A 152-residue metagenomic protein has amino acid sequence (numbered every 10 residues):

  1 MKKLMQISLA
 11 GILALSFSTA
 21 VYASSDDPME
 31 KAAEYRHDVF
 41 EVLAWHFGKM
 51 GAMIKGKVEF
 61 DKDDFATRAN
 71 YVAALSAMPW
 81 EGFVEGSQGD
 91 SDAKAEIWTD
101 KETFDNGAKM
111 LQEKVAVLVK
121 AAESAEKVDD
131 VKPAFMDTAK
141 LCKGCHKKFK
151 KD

Functional and structural regions predicted by a protein language model:
M1-L9: Bacterial N-terminal signal peptides that target proteins for export
S8-S16: Bacterial N-terminal signal peptides
S16-A23: N-terminal signal peptide c-region/cleavage motif recognized by signal peptidases
S24-E30: Extreme N-terminal tail/first-helix region
E30-K62, R68-D152: Sequence context surrounding c-type heme c attachment/ligation sites in exported
